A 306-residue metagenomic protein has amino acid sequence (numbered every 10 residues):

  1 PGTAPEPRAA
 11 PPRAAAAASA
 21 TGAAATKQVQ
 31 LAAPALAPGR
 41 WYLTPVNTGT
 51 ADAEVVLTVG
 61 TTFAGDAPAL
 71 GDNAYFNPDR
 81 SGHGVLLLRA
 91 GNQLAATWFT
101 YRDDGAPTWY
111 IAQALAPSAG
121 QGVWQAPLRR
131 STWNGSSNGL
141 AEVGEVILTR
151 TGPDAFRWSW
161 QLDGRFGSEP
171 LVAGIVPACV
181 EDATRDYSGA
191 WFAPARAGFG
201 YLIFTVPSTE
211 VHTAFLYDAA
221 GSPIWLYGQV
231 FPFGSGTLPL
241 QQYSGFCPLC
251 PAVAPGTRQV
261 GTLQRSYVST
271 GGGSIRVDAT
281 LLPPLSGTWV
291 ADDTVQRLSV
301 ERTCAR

Functional and structural regions predicted by a protein language model:
P1-V56, T132: Noncatalytic accessory or regulatory domains flanking protease catalytic cores in secreted, cell-surface, and selected
L57-R306: Mature soluble binding/inhibitory domains
